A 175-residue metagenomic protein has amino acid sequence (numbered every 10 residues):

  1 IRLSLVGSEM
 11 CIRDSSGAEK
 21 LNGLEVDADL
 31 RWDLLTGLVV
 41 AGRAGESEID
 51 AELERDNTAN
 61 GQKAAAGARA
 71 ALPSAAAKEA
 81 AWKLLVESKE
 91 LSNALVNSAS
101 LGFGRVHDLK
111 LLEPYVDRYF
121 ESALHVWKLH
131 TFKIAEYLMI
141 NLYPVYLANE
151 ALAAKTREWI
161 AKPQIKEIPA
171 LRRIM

Functional and structural regions predicted by a protein language model:
R2-S4, S8-M175: Long, ordered, helix-rich scaffold segments
